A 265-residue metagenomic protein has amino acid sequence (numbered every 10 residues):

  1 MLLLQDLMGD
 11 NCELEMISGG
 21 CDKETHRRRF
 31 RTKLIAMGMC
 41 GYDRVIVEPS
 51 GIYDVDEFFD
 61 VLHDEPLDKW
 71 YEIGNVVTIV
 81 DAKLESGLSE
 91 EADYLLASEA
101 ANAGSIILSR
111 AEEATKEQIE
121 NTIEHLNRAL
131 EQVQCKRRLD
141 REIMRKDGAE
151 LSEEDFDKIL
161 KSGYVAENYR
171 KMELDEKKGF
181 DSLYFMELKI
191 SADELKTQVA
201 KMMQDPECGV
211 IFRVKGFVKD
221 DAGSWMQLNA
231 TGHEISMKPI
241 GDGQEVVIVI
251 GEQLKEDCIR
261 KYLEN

Functional and structural regions predicted by a protein language model:
M1-S89: Nucleotide-state-sensitive switch-loop elements of NTP-binding domains
L3-L4, F58, T122, L126 (+1 more regions): Hydrophobic packing residues within well-ordered alpha-helices of enzyme cores
L4-G9, E99, V133-R137: Short, conserved catalytic or adaptor-binding loops enriched in Gly and charged residues
T25-R28, Y53, E57, Y71 (+6 more regions): Charged, alpha-helix-enriched surfaces in structured cytosolic catalytic cores of large nucleotide-utilizing machines
E65-Y71, L96-S98, I123-Q132: A short alpha->loop->secondary-structure connector
S86, E90-N102: Flexible active-site lid/hinge loop adjacent to a nucleotide/diphosphate and Mg2+-phosphate binding pocket
N102-L108, E113-D242, Q253-E256, E264-N265: C-terminal accessory "lid"/substrate-recognition subdomains
E245-G251: Short, well-ordered beta-strand elements
